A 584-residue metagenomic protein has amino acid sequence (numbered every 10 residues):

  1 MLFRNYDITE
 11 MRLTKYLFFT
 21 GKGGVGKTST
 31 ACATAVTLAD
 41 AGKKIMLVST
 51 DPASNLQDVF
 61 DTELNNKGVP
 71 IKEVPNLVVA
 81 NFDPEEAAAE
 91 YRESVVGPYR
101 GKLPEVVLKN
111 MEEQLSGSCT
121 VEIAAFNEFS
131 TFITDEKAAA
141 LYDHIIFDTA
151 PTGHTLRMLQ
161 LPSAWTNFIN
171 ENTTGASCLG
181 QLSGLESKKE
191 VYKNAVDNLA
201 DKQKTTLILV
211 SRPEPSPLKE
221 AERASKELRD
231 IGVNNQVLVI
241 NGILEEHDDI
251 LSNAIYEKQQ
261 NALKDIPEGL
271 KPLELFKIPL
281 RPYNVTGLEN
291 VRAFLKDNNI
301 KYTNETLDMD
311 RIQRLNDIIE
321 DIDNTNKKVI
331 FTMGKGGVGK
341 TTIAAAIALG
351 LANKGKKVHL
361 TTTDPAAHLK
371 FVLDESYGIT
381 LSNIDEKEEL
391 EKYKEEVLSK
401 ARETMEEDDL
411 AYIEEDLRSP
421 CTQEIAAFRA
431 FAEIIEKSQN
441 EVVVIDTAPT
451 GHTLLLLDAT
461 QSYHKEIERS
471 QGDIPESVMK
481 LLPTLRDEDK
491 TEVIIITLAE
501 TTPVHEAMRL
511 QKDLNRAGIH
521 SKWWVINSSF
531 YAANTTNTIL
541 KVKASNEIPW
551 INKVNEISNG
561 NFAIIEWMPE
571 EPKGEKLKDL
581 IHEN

Functional and structural regions predicted by a protein language model:
L2-M11, E63, V196-K327, R486-K490 (+1 more regions): C-terminal lobe/tail of nucleotide-utilizing enzymes
E10-M11, T37-A41, I71-E73, D135-A140 (+7 more regions): Conserved catalytic network of the ASCE P-loop NTPase/AAA+ motor domain
T14, K43, A139-Y142, K204 (+6 more regions): Short, high-confidence coil segments that cap the C-terminus of an alpha-helix and link into the following beta-strand
F18-F19, T34-L38, L47-P52, L56 (+13 more regions): Short, structured motif recognition centered on aromatic/hydrophobic residues
F18-F82, T149, L159-S163, F331-E389 (+1 more regions): Walker A/P-loop NTP-binding active-site region of P-loop NTPases, recognizing the glycine-rich GxxxxGKT/S
S54-S116, T120, A367-R418: P-loop NTPase motor core
S54-V59, A87-Y91, G153-R157, L218-K219 (+8 more regions): Switch/connector loops and helix/strand junctions flanking conserved nucleotide-binding motifs in nucleotide-processing
G101-E214, K219-R223, T404-T502, E506-R509: Phosphate/Mg2+-binding loops and adjacent switch elements in nucleotide/diphosphate-handling enzyme cores
